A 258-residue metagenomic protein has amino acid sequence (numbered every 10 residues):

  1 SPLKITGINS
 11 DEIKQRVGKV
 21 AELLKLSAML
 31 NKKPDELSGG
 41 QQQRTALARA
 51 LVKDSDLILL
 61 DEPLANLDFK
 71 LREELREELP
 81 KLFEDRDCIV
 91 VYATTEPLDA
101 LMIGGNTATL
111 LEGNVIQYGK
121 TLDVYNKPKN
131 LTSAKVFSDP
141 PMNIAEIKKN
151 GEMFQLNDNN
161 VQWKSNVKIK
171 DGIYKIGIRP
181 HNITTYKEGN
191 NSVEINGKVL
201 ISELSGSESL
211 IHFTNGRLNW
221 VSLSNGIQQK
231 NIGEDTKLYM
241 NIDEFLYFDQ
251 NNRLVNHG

Functional and structural regions predicted by a protein language model:
S1-T132: ABC ATPase nucleotide-binding domains
G7, E73, D139, I144-E146 (+1 more regions): Generic structural "secondary-structure junction" signal
K25, Q43, K149, N157-N159: Intrinsic low-complexity, intrinsically disordered segments enriched in polar/basic residues
N66, P80, I89, V115 (+7 more regions): Generic intrinsically disordered, low-complexity segments enriched for polar/acidic and small residues
N126-N150, G177, N241: C-terminal boundary and immediately downstream tail of ABC-type ATPase nucleotide-binding domains
M142-I144, M153-G258: Non-catalytic connector elements of ABC transporters
